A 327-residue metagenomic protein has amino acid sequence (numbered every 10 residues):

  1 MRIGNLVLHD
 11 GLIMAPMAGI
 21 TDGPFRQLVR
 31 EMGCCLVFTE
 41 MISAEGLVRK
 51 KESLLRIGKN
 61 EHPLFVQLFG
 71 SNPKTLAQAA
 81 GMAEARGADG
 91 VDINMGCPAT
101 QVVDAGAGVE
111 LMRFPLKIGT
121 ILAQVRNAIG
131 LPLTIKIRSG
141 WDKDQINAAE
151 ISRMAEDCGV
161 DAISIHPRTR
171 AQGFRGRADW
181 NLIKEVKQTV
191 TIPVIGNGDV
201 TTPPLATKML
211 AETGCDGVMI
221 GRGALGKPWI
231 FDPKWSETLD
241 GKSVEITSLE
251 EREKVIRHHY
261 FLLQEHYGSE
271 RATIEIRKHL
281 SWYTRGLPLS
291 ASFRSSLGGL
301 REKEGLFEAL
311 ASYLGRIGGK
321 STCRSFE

Functional and structural regions predicted by a protein language model:
M1-L12, E45-P63, C97, V103-A105 (+2 more regions): N-terminal small/glycine-rich loop or linker at the start of catalytic domains across soluble metabolic enzymes
R2, M17-D89: Glycine-rich, positively charged N-terminal anion/phosphate-binding segment
L8, L12, A18, G23-P24 (+7 more regions): Alpha/beta catalytic cores of nucleotide-metabolism and tRNA/nucleoside-modifying enzymes
L12-P16, V37-T39, L64-L68, V91 (+4 more regions): Hydrophobic faces of well-ordered beta-strands that scaffold small-molecule active sites in alpha/beta enzyme cores
M17-G19, I42-A44, F69-S71, G96-P98 (+4 more regions): Active-site beta-loop-alpha junctions enriched in small/polar residues
E31, A77-V91, M95-A107, L116-I192: Alpha/beta enzyme core
M112: Aromatic- and acidic-residue-enriched carbohydrate-binding clefts of CAZyme catalytic domains
